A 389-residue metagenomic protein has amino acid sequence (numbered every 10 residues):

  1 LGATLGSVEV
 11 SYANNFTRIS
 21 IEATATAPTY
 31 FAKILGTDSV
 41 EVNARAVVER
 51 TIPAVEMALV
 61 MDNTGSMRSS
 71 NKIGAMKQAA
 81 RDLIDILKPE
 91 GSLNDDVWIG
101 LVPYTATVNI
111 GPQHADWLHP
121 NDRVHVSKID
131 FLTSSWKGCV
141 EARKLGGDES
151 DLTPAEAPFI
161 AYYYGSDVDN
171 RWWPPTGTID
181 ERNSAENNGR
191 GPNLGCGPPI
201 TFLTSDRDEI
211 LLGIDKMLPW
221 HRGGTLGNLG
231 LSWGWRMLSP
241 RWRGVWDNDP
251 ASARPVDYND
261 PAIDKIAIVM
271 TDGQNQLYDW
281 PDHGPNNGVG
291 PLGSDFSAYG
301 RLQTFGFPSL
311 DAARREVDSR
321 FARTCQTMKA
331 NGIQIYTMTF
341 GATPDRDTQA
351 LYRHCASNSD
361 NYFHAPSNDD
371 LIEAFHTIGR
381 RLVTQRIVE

Functional and structural regions predicted by a protein language model:
L1-E49: Extended low-complexity, polyampholyte segments enriched in Ser/Thr/Pro and acidic residues
S11-N14, N109, S367-E373: A short acidic, often aromatic-flanked loop/helix-cap motif at beta-alpha or helix-coil junctions that lines enzyme
T24-P28, V47-T51, N63-T64, Y104-T107 (+2 more regions): Solvent-exposed coil/turn segments that connect beta secondary-structure elements in extracytoplasmic/periplasmic
D38-E41, R50-A54, A58, P89-L93: Membrane-proximal juxtamembrane linkers immediately C-terminal to transmembrane helices
V55, T64-M270, Q274-Q334, T343-R346 (+2 more regions): Divalent-cation-coordinating short motifs within acidic/hydroxyl- or histidine-rich contexts, strongest in von
L101, T337, Y362-H364: Conserved beta-strand scaffold positions in the cores of enzyme catalytic domains, especially in NTP/NDP-utilizing
D347-C355: Short, aromatic/basic amphipathic alpha-helical patches
D360-E389: C-terminal helix of von Willebrand factor
